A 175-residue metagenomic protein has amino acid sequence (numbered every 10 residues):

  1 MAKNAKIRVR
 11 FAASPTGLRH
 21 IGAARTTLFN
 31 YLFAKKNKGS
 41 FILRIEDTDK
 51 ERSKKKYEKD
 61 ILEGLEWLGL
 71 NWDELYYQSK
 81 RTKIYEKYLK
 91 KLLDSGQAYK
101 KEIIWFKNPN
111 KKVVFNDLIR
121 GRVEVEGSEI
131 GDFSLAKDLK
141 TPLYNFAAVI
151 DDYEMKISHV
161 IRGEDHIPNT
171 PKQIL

Functional and structural regions predicted by a protein language model:
A2-E58, I130, S134-N169: N-terminal catalytic cores of NTP/NDP-binding nucleotidyl/phosphoryl-transfer enzymes
Y31, L62, L89-K90, I174: Short glycine-/small-residue-rich flexible loop motifs, especially phosphate/cofactor-binding loops
L43, E74, K101-E102: A generic structural-conservation signal
K54, K83-L89, V113-D117: Short, solvent-exposed polar/charged micro-motifs at secondary-structure junctions
K56-R81, Y88, A98: A glycine-rich helix N-cap at a beta->alpha junction
Q78, K91-L175: Active-site cores that bind ATP or allylic diphosphates and position pyrophosphate for catalysis
